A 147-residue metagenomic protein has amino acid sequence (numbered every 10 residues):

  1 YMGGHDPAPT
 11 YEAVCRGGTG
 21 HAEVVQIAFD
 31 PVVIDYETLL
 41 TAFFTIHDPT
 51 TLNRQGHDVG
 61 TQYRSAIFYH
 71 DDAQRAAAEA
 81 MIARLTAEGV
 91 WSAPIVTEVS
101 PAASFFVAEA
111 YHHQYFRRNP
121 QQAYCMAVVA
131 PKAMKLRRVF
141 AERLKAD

Functional and structural regions predicted by a protein language model:
Y1-D147: Flexible coil/turn and secondary-structure edge motifs
